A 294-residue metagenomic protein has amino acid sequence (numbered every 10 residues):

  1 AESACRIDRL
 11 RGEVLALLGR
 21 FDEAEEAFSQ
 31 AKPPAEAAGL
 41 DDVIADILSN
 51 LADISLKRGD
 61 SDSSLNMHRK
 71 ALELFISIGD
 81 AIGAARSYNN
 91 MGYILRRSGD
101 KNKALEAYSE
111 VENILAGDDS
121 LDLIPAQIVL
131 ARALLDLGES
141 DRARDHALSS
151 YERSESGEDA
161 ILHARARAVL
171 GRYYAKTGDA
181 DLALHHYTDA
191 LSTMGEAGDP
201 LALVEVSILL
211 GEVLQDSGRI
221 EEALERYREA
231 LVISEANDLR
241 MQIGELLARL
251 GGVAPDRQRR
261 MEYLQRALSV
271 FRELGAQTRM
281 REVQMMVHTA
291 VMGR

Functional and structural regions predicted by a protein language model:
A1-F28, K32-L40, L268, A276-R294: Flexible inter-repeat linkers and adjacent short helices within tandem amphipathic alpha-helical repeat scaffolds
R6-L17, D42-K57, H68, I82-R97 (+5 more regions): Conserved alpha-helical positions within TPR/SEL1-like repeat arrays
G19, G59, G79, G99 (+4 more regions): Residue-level detector of the short coil/turn that links helix A to helix B within each tetratricopeptide repeat
S29-L40, K70-D80, S109-D119, L148-D159 (+3 more regions): Amphipathic alpha-helical segments of tetratricopeptide repeats
D122-L239, I243: Eukaryotic tandem repeat interaction scaffolds
E225, E229-V232, A236-R294: C-terminal non-catalytic interaction modules
